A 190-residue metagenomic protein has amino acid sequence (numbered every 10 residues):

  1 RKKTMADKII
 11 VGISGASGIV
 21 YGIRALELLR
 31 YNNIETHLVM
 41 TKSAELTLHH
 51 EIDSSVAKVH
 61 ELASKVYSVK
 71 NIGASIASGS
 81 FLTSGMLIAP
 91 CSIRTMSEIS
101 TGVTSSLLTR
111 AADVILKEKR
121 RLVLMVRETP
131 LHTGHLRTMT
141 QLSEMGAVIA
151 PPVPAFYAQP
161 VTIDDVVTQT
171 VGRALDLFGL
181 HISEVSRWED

Functional and structural regions predicted by a protein language model:
M5-V123, R127-D190: A cross-family phosphate/adenosyl-ligand binding-site feature
